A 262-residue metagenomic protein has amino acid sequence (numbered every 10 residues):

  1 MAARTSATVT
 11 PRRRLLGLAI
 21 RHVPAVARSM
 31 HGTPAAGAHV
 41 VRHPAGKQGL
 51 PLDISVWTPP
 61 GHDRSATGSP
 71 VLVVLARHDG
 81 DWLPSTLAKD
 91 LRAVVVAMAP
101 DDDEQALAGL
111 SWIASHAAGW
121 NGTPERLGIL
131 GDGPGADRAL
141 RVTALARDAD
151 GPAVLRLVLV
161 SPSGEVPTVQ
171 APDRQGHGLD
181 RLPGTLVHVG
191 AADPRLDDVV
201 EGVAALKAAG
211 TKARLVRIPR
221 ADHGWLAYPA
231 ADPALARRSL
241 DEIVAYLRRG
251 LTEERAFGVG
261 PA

Functional and structural regions predicted by a protein language model:
M1-H62, L251-A262: A glycine/proline-hinged amphipathic helix-loop "lid/cap" segment that gates access to hydrophobic ligand pockets
A66-D79: Short beta-strand element of the alpha/beta-hydrolase
V74-R77, V160, I218: Alpha/beta-hydrolase
G80-D101: Short amphipathic alpha-helix adjacent to the substrate-entry channel of hydrolases
A108-A171: Primarily recognizes the serine-hydrolase "nucleophile elbow" in alpha/beta-hydrolase and SGNH/GDSL folds
R181, V187-V189: Short beta-strand/loop motif that positions the catalytic acidic residue of the alpha/beta-hydrolase fold
D193-E201: Conserved alpha/beta-hydrolase "acid-adjacent" motif
K207-A262: C-terminal catalytic histidine-bearing segment of alpha/beta-hydrolase fold enzymes
